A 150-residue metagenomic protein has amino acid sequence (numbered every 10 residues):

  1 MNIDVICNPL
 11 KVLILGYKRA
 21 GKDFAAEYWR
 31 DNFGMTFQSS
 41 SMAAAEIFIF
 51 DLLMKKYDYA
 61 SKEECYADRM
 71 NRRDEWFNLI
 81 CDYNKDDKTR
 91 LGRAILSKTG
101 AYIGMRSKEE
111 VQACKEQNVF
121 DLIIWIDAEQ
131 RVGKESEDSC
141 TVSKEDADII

Functional and structural regions predicted by a protein language model:
M1-K11: Extreme N-terminal, non-catalytic leader segments that precede Walker-type/kinase nucleotide-binding cores
P9-K18, F37-S39: Short, hydrophobic/glycine-enriched beta-strand segments
L13-W29: Glycine-rich phosphate-binding P-loop
K18-A20, S40-A45, I126-G133: Short, acidic/turn-prone active-site loops that include or flank metal/cofactor- and phosphate-binding residues
K22-D23, A45, S107-Q112: Short, well-ordered alpha-helical microsegments
R30-Q38: Post-Walker A helix-loop "phosphate-sensing" segment adjacent to the P-loop in P-loop NTPases
S40-G100, R106: ATP-dependent small-molecule kinase phosphotransfer cores that center on conserved nucleotide phosphate-binding segments
R90, A113-V119, W125-I150: Small-molecule kinase domains that catalyze NTP-dependent phosphoryl transfer to phosphate-bearing small molecules
